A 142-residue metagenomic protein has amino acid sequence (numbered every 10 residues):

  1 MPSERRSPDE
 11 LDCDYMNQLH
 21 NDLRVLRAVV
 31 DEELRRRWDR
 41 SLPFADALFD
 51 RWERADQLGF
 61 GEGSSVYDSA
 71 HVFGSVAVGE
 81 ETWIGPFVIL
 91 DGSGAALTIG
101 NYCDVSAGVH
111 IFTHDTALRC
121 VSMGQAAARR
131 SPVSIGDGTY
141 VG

Functional and structural regions predicted by a protein language model:
M1-Q57, G61-G63, Y102, T116-L118 (+1 more regions): Terminal amphipathic alpha-helical/low-complexity segments used for targeting or macromolecular assembly
S41-D50, L58, A70-V78, W83-G142: Flexible, glycine/small-residue-enriched loop-and-beta-strand segment within the central core of proteins
